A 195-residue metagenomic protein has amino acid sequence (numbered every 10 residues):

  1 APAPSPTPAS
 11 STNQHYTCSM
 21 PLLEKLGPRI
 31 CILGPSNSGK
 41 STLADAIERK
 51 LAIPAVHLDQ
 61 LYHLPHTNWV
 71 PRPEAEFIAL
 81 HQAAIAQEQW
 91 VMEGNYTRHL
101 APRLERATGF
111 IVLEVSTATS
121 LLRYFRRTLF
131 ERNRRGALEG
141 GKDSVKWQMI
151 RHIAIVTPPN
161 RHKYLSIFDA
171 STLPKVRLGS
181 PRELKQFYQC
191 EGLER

Functional and structural regions predicted by a protein language model:
A1-S19: N-terminal amphipathic/basic-hydrophobic helices that include classical n-h-c signal peptides and signal-anchor
P21-G27, K50, I155-R195: NTP-dependent small-molecule kinase module
I32: Hydrophobic anchor at the beta1->P-loop junction of P-loop NTPases
S36: The conserved Walker
K40: Conserved lysine of the Walker
L43: Hydrophobic positions on the alpha1 helix immediately C-terminal to the Walker A/P-loop
P54-F110: Conserved nucleotide-sensing/catalytic segment adjacent to the nucleotide-binding pocket in NTP-handling enzymes
V115-N160: A glycine- and Lys/Arg-enriched "phosphate-lid" helix/loop adjacent to the NTP-binding pocket of small-molecule kinases
